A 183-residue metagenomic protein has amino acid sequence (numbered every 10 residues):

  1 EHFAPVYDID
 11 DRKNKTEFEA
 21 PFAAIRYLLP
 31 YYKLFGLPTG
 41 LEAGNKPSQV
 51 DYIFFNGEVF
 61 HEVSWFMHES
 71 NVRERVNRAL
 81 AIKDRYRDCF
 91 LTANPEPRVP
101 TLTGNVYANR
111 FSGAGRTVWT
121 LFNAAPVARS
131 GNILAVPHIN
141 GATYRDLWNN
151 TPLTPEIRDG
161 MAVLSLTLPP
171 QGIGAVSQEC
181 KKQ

Functional and structural regions predicted by a protein language model:
E1-A142: Active-site-proximal substrate-binding groove within the catalytic cores of carbohydrate-active enzymes
T39, A43, Y107, L153 (+2 more regions): Polar low-complexity intrinsically disordered regions enriched in Ser/Thr and small residues
K83-R87, P155, Q183: Generic hydrophobic, helix-prone segments enriched in Leu/Val/Ile
A124-V127, N149, K181: Short, glycine-/Ser/Thr-/acidic-enriched flexible segments
L134, L147, E179: Surface loops and adjacent helix of pleckstrin homology
T143-S165: Solvent-exposed beta-strand/loop surfaces of large extracellular or lumenal domains
I157-Q183: C-terminal beta-strand-rich structural cap/linker in extracellular carbohydrate-active enzymes
